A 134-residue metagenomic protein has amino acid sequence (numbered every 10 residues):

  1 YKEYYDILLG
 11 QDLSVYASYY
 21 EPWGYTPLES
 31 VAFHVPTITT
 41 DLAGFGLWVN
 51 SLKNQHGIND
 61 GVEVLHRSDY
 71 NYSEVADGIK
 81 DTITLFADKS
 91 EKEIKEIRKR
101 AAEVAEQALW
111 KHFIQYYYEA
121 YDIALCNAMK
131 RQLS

Functional and structural regions predicted by a protein language model:
Y1-G10, Y72-A76: Short acidic alpha-helix that forms the nucleotide-activated donor recognition element in Leloir-type transferases
Y1-Y5, T84-E91, K130-S134: Conserved catalytic-core segment of nucleotide-activated headgroup transferases in glycan assembly
K2, A76-D81, K111-Q115: A structural signal for well-ordered alpha-helical segments within the folded catalytic domains of diverse enzymes
D6-P22: Acidic donor-binding loop of glycosyltransferase active sites
Q11-V15, F86-E93, A108, H112 (+1 more regions): Short secondary-structure junctions and interdomain/linker hinges
A17-K99, E103-A105: Catalytic binding pocket for nucleotide-activated donors in carbohydrate/polymer assembly enzymes
W110-S134: C-terminal alpha-helical cap of glycosyltransferases
